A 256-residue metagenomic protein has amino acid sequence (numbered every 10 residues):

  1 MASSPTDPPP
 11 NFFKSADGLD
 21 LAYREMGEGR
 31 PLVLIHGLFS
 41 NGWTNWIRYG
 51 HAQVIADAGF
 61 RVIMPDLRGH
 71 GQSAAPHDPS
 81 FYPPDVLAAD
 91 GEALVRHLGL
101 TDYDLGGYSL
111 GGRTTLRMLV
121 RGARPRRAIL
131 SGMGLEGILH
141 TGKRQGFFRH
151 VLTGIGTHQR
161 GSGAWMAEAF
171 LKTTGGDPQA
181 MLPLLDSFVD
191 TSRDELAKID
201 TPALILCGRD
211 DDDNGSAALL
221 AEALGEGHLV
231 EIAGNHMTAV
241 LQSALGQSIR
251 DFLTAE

Functional and structural regions predicted by a protein language model:
L19-A74: Conserved HGGG/HGGXW glycine-rich cap/lid loop of the alpha/beta-hydrolase fold
Q53-D57, M64-D104: Active-site loop/oxyanion-hole signature of alpha/beta-hydrolase fold enzymes
L105-G107, S131: Short beta-strand immediately N-terminal to the catalytic nucleophile in serine-hydrolase-like folds
R113-G156: Flexible "cap/lid" loop of the alpha/beta hydrolase fold
E168-T191: Hydrophobic, aromatic-rich cap/lid helix
I199, I205-C207: Short beta-strand/loop motif that positions the catalytic acidic residue of the alpha/beta-hydrolase fold
C207-N235: Conserved loop-alpha-helix segment in the C-terminal half of the alpha/beta-hydrolase fold that carries the catalytic
N235-Q247: Catalytic histidine-centered segment of alpha/beta-hydrolase-like enzymes
